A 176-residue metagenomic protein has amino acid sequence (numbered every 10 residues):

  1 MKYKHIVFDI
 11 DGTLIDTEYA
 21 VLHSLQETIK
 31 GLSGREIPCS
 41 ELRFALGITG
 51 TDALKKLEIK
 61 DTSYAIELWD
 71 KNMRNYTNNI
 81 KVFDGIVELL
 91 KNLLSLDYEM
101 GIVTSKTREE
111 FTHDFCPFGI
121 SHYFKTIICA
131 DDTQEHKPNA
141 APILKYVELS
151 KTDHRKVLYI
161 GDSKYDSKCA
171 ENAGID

Functional and structural regions predicted by a protein language model:
M1, S95-Y98, S150-K156: Glycine-rich phosphate-binding loop signature in dinucleotide/nucleotide-binding domains
M1-F44, K56: Active-site neighborhood of HAD-like aspartate-dependent phosphohydrolases
L14, V82, M100, E135 (+1 more regions): Conserved SAM-binding loop
T28-I29, I48-K60, D114, Y146-V147: Helix-loop "lid/cap" segments that line or gate small-molecule binding pockets
N75-I102, R108-T112, A140: Short, acidic loop-to-helix structural element flanking the phosphoryl-transfer center in phosphate-processing enzymes
N79, T107-A173: Substrate-recognition "cap/lid" segment bordering the active-site pocket of phosphatases
